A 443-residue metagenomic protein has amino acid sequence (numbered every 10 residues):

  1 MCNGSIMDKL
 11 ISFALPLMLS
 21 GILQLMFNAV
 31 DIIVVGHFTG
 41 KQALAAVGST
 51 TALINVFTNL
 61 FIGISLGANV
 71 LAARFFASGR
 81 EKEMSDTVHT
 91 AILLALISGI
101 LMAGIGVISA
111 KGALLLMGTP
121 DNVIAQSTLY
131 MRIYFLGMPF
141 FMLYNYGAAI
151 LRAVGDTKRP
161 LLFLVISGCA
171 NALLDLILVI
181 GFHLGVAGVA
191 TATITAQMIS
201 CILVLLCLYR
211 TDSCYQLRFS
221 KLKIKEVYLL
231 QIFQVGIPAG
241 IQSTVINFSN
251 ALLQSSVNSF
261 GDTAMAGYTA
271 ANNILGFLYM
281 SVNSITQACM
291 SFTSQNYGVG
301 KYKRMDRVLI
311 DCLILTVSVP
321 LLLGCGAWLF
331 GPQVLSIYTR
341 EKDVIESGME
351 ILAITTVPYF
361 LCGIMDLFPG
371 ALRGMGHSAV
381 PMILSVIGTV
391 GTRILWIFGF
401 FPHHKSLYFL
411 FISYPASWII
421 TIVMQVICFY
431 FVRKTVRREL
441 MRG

Functional and structural regions predicted by a protein language model:
M1-A14, A72-G137, G181-I237, T293-P358 (+1 more regions): Short alpha-helical transmembrane segments in multi-pass integral membrane proteins
N3, M7-M26, V30, L53-L60 (+8 more regions): Residue-level signal for short hydrophobic patches within transmembrane helices of multi-pass membrane transporters
S12-D31, I133, Y144, S167 (+5 more regions): Transmembrane helical elements of multi-pass membrane transporters/channels
M26-A45, L114-D121, I177-L184, T244-F277 (+3 more regions): Helix-terminus/linker motif at the lipid-water interface of multi-pass membrane proteins
T39-A52, S127, M131, A190 (+3 more regions): Small-residue hotspots at the loop-to-helix junctions and early N-terminal turns of transmembrane alpha-helices
L44-G104, F141-P160, G267-G331, C362-S385 (+1 more regions): Small-residue-rich hydrophobic transmembrane alpha-helices
V56-N59, N171-L176, C201-L205, F277-M280 (+3 more regions): Hydrophobic transmembrane alpha-helices of multi-pass small-molecule transporters
S65, Y134-R152, P160-G168, V189-I202 (+4 more regions): Short runs within selected transmembrane alpha-helices of multi-pass transporters and secretion channels
